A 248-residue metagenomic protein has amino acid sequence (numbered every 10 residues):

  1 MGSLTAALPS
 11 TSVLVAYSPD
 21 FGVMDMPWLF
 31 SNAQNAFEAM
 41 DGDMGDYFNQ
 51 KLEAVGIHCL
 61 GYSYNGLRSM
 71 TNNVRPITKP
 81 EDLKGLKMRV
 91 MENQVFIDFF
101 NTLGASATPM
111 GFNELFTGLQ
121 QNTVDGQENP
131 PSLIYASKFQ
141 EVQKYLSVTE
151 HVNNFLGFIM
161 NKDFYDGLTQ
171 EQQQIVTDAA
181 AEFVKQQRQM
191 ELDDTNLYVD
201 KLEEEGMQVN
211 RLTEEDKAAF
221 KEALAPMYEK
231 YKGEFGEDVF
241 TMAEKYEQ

Functional and structural regions predicted by a protein language model:
M1-N35, D43-M44, Q50-Q248: N-terminal secretory/targeting leader peptides
